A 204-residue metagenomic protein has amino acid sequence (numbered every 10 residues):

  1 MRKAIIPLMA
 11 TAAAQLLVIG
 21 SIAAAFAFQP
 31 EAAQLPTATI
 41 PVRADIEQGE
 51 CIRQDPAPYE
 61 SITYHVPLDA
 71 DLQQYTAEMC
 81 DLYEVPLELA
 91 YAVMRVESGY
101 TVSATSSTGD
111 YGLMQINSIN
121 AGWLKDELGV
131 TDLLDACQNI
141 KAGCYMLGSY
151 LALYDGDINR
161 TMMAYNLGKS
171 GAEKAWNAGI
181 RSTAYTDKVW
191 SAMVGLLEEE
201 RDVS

Functional and structural regions predicted by a protein language model:
M1-A4: Positively charged n-region of N-terminal signal peptides that target proteins for export
L8-A23: Hydrophobic membrane-insertion alpha-helices, especially the h-region of bacterial N-terminal signal peptides
F28, A32-Y100, E199-V203: Export/targeting segments at the very N-terminus of extracytoplasmic proteins
E88-A92, A104-T105, D155-A164, D202-V203: Surface-exposed patches in mature extracellular/periplasmic domains of secreted proteins
V96-T101, I119-W123, G168-A172: Solvent-exposed loop/turn segments at secondary-structure junctions within structured extracellular/periplasmic domains
S107-E127, A142-G143: Substrate-binding/active-site groove segments that recognize and process beta-1,4-linked N-acetyl-hexosamine
G129-N139: A short, structured beta-strand-centered segment in the mid-to-C-terminal lobe of catalytic cores from group-transfer
N159-S204: Catalytic and substrate-binding regions of cell-wall glycan-acting enzymes that process beta-1,4-linked
